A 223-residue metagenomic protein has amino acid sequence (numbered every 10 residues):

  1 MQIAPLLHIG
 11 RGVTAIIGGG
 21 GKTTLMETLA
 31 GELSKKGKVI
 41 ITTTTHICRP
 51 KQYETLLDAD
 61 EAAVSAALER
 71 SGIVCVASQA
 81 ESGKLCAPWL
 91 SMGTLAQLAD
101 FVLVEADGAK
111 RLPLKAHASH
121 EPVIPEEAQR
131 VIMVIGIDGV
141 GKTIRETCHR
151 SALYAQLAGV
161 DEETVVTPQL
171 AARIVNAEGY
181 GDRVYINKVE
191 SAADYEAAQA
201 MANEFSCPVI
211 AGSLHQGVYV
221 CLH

Functional and structural regions predicted by a protein language model:
Q2-K35: Walker A (P-loop) phosphate-binding motif
G12-I16, S71-S82, A106, L157-V160: Short, basic, glycine/proline-bearing loop/turn elements
I16, V39-T43, C75-S78, V102-A106 (+3 more regions): General beta-strand structural signal in soluble alpha/beta enzymes
G19, A106, G136-D138, Q156-L170 (+3 more regions): G-domain G4 guanine-recognition motif of GTPases
A30-Q79: N-terminal phosphate/diphosphate-binding loop that engages ATP/GTP or pyrophosphate donors across diverse enzyme folds
A59-V64, E146-E162: Acidic, Ser/Thr-rich peripheral helices and adjacent loops at domain boundaries
V76-A116: Phosphate-binding/switch loop-helix module in NTP-utilizing enzymes
A118-V140, R150: Inter-motif core of Ras-like GTPase G domains
